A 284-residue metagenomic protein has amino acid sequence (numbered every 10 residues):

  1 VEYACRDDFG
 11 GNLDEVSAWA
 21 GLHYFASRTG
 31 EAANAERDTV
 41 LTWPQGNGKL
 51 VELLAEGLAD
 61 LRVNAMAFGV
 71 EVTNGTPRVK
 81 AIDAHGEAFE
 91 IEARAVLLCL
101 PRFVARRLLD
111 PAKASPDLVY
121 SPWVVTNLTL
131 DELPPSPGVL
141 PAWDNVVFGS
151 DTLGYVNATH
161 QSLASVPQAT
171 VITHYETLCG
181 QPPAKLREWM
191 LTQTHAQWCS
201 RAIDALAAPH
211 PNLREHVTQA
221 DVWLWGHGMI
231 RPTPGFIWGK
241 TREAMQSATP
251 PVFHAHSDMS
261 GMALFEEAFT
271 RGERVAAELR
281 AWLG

Functional and structural regions predicted by a protein language model:
V1-G69: Active-site/ligand-binding neighborhood in enzyme catalytic cores
Y3, K49, L53-E56, R107 (+3 more regions): Residue-level signal for well-ordered alpha-helical scaffold segments within enzymatic catalytic domains
D8-N12, F68, T73-G75, V222-I230: Short, internal active-site loops enriched in acidic
T39-N47, F89-I91, D117-V119, L191-C199 (+1 more regions): Aromatic-acidic/polar surface patches that form glycan- and anion
G57, E92, L213-H216: Short loop/turn motifs at secondary-structure junctions
V63-I172, E176, P209: Mid-domain catalytic core of redox enzymes that form a hydrophobic substrate pocket/lid adjacent to a catalytic redox
P135-G284: Conserved flavin/dinucleotide-binding core of flavoenzymes
